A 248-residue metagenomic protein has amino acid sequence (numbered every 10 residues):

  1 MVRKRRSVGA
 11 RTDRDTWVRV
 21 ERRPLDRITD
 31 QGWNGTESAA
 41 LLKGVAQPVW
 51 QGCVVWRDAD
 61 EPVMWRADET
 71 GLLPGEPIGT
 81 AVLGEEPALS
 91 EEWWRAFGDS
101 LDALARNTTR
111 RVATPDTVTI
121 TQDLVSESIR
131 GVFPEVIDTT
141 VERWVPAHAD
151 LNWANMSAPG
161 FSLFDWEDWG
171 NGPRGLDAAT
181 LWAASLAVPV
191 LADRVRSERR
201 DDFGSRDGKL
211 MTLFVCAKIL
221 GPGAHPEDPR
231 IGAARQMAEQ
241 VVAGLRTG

Functional and structural regions predicted by a protein language model:
R5-R11: Conserved ATP phosphate-binding architecture of protein kinases
R11, E69-G71, S157: Short, well-ordered beta-strand micro-motif
R14-E69, E76, A81-A103: A conserved alpha-helical element in kinase catalytic cores
S90-F97, A103-A149: An alpha-helical support segment within catalytic cores of ATP-dependent transferases
V145-N155, G160, D165: Conserved catalytic-loop position in the HRD/HxD motif
A158-E198: Active-site Asp-x-Gly
W182-G248: A conserved long alpha-helix in the C-terminal portion of kinase-like catalytic domains
